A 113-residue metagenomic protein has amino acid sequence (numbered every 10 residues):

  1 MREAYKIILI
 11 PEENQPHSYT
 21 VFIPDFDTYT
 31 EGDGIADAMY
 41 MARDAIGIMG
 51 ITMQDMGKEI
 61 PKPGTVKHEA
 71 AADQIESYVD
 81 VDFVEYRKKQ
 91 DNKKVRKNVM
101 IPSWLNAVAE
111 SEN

Functional and structural regions predicted by a protein language model:
M1-Y5, G47-E112: Short, charged, surface-exposed hinge/linker loops at domain edges that act as mobile lids or interdomain connectors
Y5, E12-P16, I35-A36, D82-V84: Short secondary-structure boundary micro-motifs
L9-D25: Short aromatic-glycine-(Arg/Gly/Cys) micro-motifs in beta-strand/loop hairpins
H17-Y19, E31, K89, A109: Short acidic, gly/pro-rich beta-turn/loop elements at beta-sheet edges and active-site/ligand-binding grooves
P24-D27, K58: Flexible, active-site-adjacent loop/turn segments at secondary-structure boundaries
F26-D37, N98: A short, exposed loop/beta-hairpin motif centered on an aromatic-Gly-Thr core
A36-I51: A short, charged, amphipathic alpha-helix used as a generic interaction element across diverse proteins
